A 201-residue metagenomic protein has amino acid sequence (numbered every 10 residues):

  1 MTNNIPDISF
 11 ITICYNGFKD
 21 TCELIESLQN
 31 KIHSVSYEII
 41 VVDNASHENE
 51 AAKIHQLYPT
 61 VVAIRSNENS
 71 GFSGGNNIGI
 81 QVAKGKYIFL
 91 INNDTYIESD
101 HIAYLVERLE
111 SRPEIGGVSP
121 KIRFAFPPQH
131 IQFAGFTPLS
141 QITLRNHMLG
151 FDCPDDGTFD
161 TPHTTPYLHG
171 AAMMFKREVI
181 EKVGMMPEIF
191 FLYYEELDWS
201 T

Functional and structural regions predicted by a protein language model:
E26-S36: Short, acidic, metal-binding catalytic loop of nucleotide-sugar glycosyltransferases
S27, D43-A52, E68: A conserved acidic beta->alpha catalytic loop
S36-A45, I64-S66: Short beta-strand/loop segment that forms part of the nucleotide-sugar
R65-A83, N93, Y104: Glycine-rich, basic loop-to-helix element that forms the pyrophosphate-binding segment of sugar-nucleotide handling
I88: Short aromatic/hydrophobic "clamp" motif used to bind/position activated sugar donors
E98-F133: Conserved donor NDP-sugar-binding/catalytic core segment of glycosyltransferases
P120, P138-P166: Short, flexible, basic/aromatic active-site loop/helix in glycosyltransferases
P166-T201: A short, conserved alpha-helix in the catalytic core of glycosyltransferases
